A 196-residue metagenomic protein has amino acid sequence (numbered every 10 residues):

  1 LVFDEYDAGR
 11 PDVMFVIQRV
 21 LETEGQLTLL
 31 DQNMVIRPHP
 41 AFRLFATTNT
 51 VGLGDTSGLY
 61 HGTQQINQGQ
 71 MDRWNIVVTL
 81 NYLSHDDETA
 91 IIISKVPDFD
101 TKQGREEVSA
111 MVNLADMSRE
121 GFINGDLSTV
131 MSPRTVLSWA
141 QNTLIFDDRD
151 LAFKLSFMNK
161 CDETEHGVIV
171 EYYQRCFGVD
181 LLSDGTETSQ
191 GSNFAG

Functional and structural regions predicted by a protein language model:
L1-G196: C-terminal regulatory/interaction module of P-loop NTP-utilizing enzymes
